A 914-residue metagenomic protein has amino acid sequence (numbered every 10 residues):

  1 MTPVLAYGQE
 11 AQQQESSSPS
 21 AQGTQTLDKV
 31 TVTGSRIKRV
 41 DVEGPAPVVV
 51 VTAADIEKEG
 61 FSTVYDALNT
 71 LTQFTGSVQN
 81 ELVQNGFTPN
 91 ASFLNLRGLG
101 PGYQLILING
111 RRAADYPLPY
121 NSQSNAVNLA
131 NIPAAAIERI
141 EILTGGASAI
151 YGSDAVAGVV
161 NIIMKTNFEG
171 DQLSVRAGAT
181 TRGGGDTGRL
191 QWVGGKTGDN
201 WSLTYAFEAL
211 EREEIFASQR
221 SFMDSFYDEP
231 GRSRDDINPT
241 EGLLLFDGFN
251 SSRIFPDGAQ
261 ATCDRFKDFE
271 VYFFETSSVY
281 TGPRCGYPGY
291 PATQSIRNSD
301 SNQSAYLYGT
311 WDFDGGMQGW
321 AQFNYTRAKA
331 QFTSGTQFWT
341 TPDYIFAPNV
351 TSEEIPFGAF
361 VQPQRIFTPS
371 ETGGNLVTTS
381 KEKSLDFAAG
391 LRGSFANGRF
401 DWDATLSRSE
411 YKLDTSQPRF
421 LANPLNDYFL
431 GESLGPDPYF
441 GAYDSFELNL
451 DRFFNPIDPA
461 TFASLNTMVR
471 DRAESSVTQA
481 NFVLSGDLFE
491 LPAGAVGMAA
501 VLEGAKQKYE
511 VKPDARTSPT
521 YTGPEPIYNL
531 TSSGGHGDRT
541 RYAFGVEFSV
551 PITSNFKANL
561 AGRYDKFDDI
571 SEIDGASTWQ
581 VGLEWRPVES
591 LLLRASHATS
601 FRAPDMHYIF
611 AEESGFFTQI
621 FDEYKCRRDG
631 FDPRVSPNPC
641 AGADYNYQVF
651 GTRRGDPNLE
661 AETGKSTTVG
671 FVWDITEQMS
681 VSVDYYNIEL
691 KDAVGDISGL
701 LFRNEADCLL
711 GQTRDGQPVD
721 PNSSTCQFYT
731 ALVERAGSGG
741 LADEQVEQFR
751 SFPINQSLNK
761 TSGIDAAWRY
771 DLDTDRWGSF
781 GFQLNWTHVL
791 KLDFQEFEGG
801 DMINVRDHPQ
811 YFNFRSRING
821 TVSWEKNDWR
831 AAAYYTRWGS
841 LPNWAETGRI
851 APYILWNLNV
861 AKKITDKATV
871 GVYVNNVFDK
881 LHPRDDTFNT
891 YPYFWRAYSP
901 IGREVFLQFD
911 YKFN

Functional and structural regions predicted by a protein language model:
P19-G23, T31-F87, N95, I108 (+8 more regions): N-terminal plug
I56, L68, I140, V160-I162 (+3 more regions): Non-catalytic regulatory/gating segments with a bias toward low-complexity or hydrophobic composition
N121, I215, Q219-D228, Q260-A261 (+7 more regions): Surface-exposed, low-complexity loop segments enriched in small/polar and acidic residues
S122-V127, A134-E138, A149-V160, T166-D224 (+3 more regions): Outer-membrane beta-barrel translocator/receptor signature
G146, A177-T181, G198-N200, A209-E213 (+17 more regions): Transmembrane beta-strands of outer-membrane beta-barrel pores
N200-L203, G316-G319, G398-W402, V496 (+9 more regions): Repeated loop/turn-to-beta-strand initiation elements of outer-membrane beta-barrel proteins
A422-P424, S680, K691-D692, L790-D793 (+2 more regions): C-terminal beta-signal and adjacent terminal beta-strands/loops of Gram-negative outer-membrane beta-barrel proteins
F616, G778-K863, F878: C-terminal beta-barrel architecture of Gram-negative outer-membrane proteins
